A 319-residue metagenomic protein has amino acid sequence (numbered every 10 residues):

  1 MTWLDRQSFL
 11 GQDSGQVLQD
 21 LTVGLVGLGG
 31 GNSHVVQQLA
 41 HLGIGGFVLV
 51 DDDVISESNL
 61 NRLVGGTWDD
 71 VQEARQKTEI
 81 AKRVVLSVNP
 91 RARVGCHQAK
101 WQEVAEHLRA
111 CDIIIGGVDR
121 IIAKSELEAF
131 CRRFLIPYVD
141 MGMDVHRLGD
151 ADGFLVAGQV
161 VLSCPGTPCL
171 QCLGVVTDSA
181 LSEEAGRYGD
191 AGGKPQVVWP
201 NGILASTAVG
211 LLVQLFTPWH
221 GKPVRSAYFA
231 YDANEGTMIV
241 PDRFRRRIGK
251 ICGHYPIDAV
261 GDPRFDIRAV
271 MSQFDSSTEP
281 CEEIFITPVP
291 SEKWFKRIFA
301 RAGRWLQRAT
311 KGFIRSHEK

Functional and structural regions predicted by a protein language model:
M1, S14-T22, E103-K319: Glycine-rich phosphate/adenylate-binding loop
W3-Q12, G95-A99: Short gly/ser/thr-rich secondary-structure transition/capping motifs
S14-S56: Glycine-rich adenosine-cofactor-binding loop
G29, Q72-R75, E79, G202-T207: Electropositive phosphate-/nucleotide-binding environments in soluble metabolic enzymes
Q37-H41, R83, A129, Q214: Short, well-ordered alpha-helices that flank and scaffold nucleotide-derived cofactor binding pockets
G46-N89: Glycine-rich phosphate-binding loop and adjoining beta1-alpha1-beta2 segment of Rossmann-like nucleotide-binding folds
V48-V50, G95-H97, I115, P137-V139: Hydrophobic/aromatic beta-strand patches that form the interior of the parallel beta-sheet core in alpha/beta enzyme
E73-I113, G117-S125: A structured beta-alpha segment of the ubiquitous adenosine-cofactor-binding alpha/beta core
